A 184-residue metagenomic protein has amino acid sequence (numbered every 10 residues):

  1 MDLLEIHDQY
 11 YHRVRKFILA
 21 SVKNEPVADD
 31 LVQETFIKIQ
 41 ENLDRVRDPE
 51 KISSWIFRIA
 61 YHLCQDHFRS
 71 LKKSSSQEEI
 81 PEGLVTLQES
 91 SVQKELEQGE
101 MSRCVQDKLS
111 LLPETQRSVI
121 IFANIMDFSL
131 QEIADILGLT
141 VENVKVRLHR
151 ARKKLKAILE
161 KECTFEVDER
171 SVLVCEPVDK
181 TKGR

Functional and structural regions predicted by a protein language model:
M1-K16, D29: A short, charge-rich alpha-helical start-of-domain segment used by transcription regulators
D30-I37, E50-H62: Structural recognition of an alpha-helix C-terminal capping motif at a helix-to-coil junction
F36-K51, L71: Sigma70-family region 2
R47, R58-E78, Q98: Arg/Lys-rich amphipathic alpha helix in sigma70-family domain 2
S74-Q98, R170-D179: Internal acidic/polar
V119-A123: A short pre-motif secondary-structure segment
L137-K161: DNA-recognition helix of helix-turn-helix
K153-R184: C-terminal edge and immediately downstream basic/flexible tail or linker adjoining helix-turn-helix-like DNA-binding
